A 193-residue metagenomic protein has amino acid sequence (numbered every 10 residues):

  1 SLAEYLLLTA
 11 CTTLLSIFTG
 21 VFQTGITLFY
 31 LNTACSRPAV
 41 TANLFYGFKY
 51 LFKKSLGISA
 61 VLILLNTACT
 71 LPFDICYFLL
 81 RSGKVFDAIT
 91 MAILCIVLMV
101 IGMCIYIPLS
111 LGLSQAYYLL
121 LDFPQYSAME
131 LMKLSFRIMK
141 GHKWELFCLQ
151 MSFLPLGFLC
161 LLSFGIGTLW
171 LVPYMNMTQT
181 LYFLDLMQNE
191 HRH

Functional and structural regions predicted by a protein language model:
S1-H193: Hydrophobic alpha-helical membrane segments
